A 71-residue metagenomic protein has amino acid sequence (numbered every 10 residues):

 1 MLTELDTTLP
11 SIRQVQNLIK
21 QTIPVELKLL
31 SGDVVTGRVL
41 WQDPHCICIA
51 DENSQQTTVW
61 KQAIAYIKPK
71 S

Functional and structural regions predicted by a protein language model:
M1-T36, Q42-S71: Short glycine-rich, low-complexity segments
